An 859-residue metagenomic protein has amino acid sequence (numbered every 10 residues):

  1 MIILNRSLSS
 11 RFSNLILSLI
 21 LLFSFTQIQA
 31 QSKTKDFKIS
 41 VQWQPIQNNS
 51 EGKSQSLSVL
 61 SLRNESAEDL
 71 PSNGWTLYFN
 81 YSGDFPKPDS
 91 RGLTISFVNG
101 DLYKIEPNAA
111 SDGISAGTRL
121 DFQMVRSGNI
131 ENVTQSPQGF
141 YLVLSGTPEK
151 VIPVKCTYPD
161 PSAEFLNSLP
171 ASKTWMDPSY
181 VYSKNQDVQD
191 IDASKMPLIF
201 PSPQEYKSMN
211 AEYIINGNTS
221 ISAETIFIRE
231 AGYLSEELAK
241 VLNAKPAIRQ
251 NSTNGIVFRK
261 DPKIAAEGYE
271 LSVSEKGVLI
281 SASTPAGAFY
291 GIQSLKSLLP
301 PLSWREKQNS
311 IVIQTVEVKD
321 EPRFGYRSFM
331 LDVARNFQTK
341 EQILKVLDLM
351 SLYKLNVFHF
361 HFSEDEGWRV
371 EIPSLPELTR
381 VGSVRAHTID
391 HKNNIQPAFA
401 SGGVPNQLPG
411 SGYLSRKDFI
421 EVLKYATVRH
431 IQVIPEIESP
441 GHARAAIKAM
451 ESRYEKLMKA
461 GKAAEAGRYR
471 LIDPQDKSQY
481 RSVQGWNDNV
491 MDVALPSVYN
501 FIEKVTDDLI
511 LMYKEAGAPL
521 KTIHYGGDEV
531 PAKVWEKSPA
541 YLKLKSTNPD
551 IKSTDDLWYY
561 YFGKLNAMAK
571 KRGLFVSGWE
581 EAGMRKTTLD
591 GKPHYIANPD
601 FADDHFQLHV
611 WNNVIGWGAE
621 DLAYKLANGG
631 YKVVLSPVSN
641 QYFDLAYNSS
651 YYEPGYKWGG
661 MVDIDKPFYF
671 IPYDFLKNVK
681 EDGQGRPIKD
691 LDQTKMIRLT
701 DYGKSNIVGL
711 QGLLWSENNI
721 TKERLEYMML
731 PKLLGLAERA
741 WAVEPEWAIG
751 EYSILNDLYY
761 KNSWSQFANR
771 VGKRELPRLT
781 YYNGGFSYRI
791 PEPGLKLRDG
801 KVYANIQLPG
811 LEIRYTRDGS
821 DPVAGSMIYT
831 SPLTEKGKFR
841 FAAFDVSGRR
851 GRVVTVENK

Functional and structural regions predicted by a protein language model:
S18, S136, Y141-P322, G578-K586 (+1 more regions): Acidic, contiguous N-terminal accessory segments
A30, S222, L755-K859: Short, compositionally stereotyped local motifs that mark structural "simplifiers"
Q31-K53: Low-complexity, acidic Ser/Thr/Pro/Gly-rich terminal tails and inter-domain linkers that flank the onset of structured
N48-N49, S61-A67, A494: Asparagine-centered strand-capping/turn motif at beta-strand->loop junctions
E51-V59, N73, K836: Short, solvent-exposed loop/turn segments enriched in Ser/Thr/Gly
V273-V490, L495-H524, Q711: Feature activates predominantly on carbohydrate-active enzymes
S482-H605, N613-G618: Active-site neighborhood of glycoside hydrolase catalytic domains
V576-E581, T588-G800: Flexible, acidic glycine-rich loops studded with aromatic residues
